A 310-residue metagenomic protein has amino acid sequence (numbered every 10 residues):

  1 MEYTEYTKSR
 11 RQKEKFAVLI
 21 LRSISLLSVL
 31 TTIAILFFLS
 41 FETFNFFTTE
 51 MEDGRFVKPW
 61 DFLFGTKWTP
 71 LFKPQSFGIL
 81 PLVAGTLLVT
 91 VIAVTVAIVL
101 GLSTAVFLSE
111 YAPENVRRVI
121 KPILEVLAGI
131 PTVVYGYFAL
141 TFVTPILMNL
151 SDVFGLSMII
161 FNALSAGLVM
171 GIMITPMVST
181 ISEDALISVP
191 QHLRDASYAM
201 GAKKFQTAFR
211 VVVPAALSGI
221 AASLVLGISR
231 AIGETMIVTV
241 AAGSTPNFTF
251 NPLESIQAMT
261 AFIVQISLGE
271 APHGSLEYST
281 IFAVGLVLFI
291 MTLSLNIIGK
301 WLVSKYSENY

Functional and structural regions predicted by a protein language model:
M1-S25, G299-Y310: Transmembrane alpha-helical segments of polytopic membrane transport and secretion proteins
V18, L100-A139, I181, N309-Y310: Cytoplasmic-entry segments and transmembrane alpha-helices of multi-pass inner-membrane transporters
T32-F64: Interfacial/capping segments of alpha-helical transmembrane domains
S76-T90, N149-M177: Loop-to-helix entry region at the N-terminal start of transmembrane alpha-helices in multi-pass membrane transporters
F77-F107, L224: Transmembrane alpha-helix signature in integral membrane proteins
V126, I181-S182, Y198, A202-A242: Transmembrane alpha-helices
E183-I187, Q191, Y198, V225 (+1 more regions): C-terminal transmembrane helix and the adjacent membrane-cytosol boundary/short C-terminal tail of inner/organellar
V238-F289: Interhelical loop and adjacent transmembrane-helix boundary motif in polytopic membrane transport permeases
